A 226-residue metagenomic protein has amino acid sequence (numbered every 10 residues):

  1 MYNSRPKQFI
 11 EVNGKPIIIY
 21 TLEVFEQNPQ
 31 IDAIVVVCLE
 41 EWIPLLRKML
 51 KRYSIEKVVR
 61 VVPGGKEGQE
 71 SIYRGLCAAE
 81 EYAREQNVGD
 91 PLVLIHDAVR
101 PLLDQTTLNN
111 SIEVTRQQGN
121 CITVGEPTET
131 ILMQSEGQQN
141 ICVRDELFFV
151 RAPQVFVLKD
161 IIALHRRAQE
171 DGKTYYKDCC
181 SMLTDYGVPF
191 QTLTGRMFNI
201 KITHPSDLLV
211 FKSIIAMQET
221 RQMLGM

Functional and structural regions predicted by a protein language model:
M1-L45: N-terminal glycine-rich phosphate-binding loop and ensuing alpha1 helix
I18, G75, D97, E126 (+2 more regions): Residue-level signal for inorganic ion chemistry
L22-E26, L50, A79: Hydrophobic C-terminal alpha-helix "anchor/cap" residues
L46-L50, S111, F211: Hydrophobic packing residues within well-ordered alpha-helices of enzyme cores
K51-G89: Short phosphate-binding loop-to-helix
V93: Short aromatic/hydrophobic "clamp" motif used to bind/position activated sugar donors
L102-L193, M226: Conserved core of the sugar-phosphate nucleotidyltransferase
N199-M226: Hydrophobic helical membrane-anchoring modules
